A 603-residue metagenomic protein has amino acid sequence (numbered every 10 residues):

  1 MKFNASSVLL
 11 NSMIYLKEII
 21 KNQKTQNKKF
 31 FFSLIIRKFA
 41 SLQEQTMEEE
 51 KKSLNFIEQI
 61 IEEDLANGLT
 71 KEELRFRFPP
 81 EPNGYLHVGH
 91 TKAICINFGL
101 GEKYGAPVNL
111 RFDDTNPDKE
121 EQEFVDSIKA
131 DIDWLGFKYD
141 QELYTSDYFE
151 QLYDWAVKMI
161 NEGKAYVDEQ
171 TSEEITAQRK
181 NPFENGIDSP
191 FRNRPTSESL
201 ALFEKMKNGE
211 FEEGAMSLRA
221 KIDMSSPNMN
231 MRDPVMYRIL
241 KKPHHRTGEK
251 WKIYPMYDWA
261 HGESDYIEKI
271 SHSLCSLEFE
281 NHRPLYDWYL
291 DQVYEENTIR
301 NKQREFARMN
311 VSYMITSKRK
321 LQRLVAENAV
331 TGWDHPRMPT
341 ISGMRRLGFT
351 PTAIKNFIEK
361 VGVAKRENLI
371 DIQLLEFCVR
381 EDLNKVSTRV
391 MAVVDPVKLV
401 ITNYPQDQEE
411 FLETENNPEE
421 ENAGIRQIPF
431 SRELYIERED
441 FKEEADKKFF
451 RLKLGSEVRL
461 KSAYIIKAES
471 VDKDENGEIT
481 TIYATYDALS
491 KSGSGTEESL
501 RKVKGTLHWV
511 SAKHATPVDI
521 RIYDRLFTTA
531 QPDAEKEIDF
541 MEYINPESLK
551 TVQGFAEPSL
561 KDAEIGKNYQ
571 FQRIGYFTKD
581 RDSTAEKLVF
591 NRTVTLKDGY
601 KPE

Functional and structural regions predicted by a protein language model:
S12, L16, Q23, F31-F32: Short hydrophobic targeting helices and cationic amphipathic motifs that mediate membrane/organellar targeting
K52-K129, H245-S276: N-terminal catalytic cores of NTP/NDP-binding nucleotidyl/phosphoryl-transfer enzymes
P79-P82, R111-K119, Q141-E150, E173 (+5 more regions): Conserved short loop/turn motifs at secondary-structure junctions
D114-N116, Q122, Y144, E162-L321 (+3 more regions): Active-site cores that bind ATP or allylic diphosphates and position pyrophosphate for catalysis
V125-S146: A glycine-rich helix N-cap at a beta->alpha junction
Y289, L369-E603: Core subunits and conserved enzymes of cellular information-processing and envelope-translocation systems across
I299-C378: Long, charged, mostly alpha-helical binding arms that flank functional sites
